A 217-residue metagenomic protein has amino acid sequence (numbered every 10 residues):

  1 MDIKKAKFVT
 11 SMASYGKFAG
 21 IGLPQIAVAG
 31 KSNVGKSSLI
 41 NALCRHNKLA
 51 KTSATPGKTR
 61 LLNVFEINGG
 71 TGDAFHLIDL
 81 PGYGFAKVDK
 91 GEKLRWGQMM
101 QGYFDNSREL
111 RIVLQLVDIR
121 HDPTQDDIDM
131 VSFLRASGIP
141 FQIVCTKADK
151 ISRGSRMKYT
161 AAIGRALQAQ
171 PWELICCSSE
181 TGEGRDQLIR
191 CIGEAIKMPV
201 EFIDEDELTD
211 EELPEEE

Functional and structural regions predicted by a protein language model:
M1-K87, F202, D210-E216: Conserved G1/Walker A P-loop phosphate-binding module
I3-G16, K150-E205: Canonical P-loop GTPase G-domain recognition
G22, K48, L61, D73-H76 (+8 more regions): Helical mechanochemical/support elements of P-loop NTPase systems and associated helical scaffolds
L43-N47, F104, L167, I192: Hydrophobic aliphatic residues
F65, T146, L188: Residue-level signal for inorganic ion chemistry
Y83-K93, R120, D149-S152: Flexible beta-alpha connector loops of hexameric P-loop NTPases
Q98-W172: Conserved C-terminal guanine-recognition region of P-loop GTPase G domains, centered on the G4
